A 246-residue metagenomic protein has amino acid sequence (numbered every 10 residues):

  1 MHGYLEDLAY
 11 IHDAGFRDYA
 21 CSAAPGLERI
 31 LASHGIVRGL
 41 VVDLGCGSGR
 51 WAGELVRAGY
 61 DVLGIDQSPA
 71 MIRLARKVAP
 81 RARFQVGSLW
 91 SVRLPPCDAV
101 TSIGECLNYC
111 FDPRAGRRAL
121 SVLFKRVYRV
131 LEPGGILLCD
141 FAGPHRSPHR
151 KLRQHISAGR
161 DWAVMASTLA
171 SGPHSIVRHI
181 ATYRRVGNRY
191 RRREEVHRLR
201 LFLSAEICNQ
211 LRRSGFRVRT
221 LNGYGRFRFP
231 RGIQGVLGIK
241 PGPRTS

Functional and structural regions predicted by a protein language model:
M1-I36: Conserved class I S-adenosyl-L-methionine
R38-G45: Conserved class I S-adenosyl-L-methionine
G49-S91: Class I SAM-dependent methyltransferase SAM/SAH-binding core
W90-A99: A short acidic, Gly/Pro-enriched loop at the edge of an enzyme's catalytic core that lines a small-molecule cofactor
D98-R118: A short SAM/SAH-binding and catalytic strip from SAM-dependent methyltransferases
R118-P133: A short glycine-rich, Lys/Arg-flanked "PGG" loop and its adjoining helix->strand segment in the class I
L138-N209: SAM-dependent methyltransferase
S204-S246: C-terminal lobe and adjacent flexible extensions of AdoMet/dcAdoMet transferase-like proteins
